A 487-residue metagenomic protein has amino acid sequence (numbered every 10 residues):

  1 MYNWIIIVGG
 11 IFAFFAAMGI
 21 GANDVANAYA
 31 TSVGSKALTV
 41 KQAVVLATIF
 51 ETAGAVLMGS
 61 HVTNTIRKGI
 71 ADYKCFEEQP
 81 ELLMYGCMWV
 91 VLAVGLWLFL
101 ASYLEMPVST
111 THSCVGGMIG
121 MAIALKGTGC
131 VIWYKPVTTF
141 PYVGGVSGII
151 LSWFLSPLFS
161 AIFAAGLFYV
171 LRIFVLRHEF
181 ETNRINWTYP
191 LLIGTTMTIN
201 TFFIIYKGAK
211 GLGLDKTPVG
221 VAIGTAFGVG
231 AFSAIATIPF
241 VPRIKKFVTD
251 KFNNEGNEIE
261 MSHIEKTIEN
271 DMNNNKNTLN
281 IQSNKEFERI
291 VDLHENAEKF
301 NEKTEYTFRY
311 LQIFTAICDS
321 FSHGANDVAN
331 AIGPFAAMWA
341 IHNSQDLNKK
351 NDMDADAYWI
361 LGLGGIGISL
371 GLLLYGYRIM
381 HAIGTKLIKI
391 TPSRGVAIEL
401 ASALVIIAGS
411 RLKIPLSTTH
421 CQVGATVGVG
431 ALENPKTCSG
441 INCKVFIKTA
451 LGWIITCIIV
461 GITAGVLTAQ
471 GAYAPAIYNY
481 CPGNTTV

Functional and structural regions predicted by a protein language model:
M1-V487: Alpha-helical transmembrane segments and immediately membrane-proximal extracytoplasmic
